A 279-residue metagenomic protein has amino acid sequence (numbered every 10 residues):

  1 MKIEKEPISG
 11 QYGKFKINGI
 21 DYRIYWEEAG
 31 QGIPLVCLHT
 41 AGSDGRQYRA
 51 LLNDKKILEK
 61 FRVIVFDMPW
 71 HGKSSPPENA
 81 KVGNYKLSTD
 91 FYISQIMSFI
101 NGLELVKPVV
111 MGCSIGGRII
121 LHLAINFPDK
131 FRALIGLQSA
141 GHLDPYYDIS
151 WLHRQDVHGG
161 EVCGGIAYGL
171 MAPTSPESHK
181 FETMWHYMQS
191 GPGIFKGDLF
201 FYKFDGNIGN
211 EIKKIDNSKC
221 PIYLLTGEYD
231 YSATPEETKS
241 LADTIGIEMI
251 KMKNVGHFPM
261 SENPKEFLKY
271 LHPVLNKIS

Functional and structural regions predicted by a protein language model:
M1-V36, L58-F61, L105-V106, H272-S279: Alpha/beta-hydrolase fold catalytic core
G19, I64-M111, K269: Active-site loop/oxyanion-hole signature of alpha/beta-hydrolase fold enzymes
R23-E78: Conserved HGGG/HGGXW glycine-rich cap/lid loop of the alpha/beta-hydrolase fold
L38-T40, S114, G227: Glycine-rich His-Gly loop
K55, N217-V255, S261, E266: Conserved loop-alpha-helix segment in the C-terminal half of the alpha/beta-hydrolase fold that carries the catalytic
G112, G116, I120: Gly/Ala-rich beta-loop-alpha elbow adjacent to hydrolase catalytic centers
L121-N126, F131-V162: Flexible "cap/lid" loop of the alpha/beta hydrolase fold
P145, G160-N217: Conserved alpha/beta-hydrolase catalytic His-Asp/Glu region
